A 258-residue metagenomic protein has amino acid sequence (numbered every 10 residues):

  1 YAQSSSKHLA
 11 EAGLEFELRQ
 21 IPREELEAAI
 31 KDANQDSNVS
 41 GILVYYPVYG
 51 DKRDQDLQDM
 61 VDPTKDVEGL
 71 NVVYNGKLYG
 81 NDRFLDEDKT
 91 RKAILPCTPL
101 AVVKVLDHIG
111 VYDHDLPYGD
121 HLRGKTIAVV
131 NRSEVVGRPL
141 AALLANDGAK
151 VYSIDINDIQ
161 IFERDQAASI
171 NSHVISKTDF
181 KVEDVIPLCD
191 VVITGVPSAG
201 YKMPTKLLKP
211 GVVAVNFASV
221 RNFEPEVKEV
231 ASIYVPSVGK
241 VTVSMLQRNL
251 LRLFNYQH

Functional and structural regions predicted by a protein language model:
Y1-K7, F84-M203, V213, K228-E229: Glycine-rich phosphate/diphosphate-binding loop of Rossmann-like nucleotide-binding domains
A12: Long, contiguous binding/interaction regions
E15-P96, E224-V227: Phosphate/diphosphate ligand-binding glycine-rich loop within oxidoreductases
E27-K31, K181-E183, T205: Short hydrophobic/charged patches on amphipathic alpha-helices used for structural packing and interfaces
D36, V185-P187, L207-L208: A short, aliphatic-rich alpha-helical micro-motif
G41-V44, T194, V215-N216, P236: Redox-cofactor binding/interface segments in oxidoreductases and associated redox assembly factors
P47, G195-S198, A218-S219: Short glycine-/small-residue-rich Rossmann-like dinucleotide-binding loops
Q55-N71, N75-L85, G200, P210-H258: Rossmann-fold NAD(P)-binding glycine/threonine-rich loop
